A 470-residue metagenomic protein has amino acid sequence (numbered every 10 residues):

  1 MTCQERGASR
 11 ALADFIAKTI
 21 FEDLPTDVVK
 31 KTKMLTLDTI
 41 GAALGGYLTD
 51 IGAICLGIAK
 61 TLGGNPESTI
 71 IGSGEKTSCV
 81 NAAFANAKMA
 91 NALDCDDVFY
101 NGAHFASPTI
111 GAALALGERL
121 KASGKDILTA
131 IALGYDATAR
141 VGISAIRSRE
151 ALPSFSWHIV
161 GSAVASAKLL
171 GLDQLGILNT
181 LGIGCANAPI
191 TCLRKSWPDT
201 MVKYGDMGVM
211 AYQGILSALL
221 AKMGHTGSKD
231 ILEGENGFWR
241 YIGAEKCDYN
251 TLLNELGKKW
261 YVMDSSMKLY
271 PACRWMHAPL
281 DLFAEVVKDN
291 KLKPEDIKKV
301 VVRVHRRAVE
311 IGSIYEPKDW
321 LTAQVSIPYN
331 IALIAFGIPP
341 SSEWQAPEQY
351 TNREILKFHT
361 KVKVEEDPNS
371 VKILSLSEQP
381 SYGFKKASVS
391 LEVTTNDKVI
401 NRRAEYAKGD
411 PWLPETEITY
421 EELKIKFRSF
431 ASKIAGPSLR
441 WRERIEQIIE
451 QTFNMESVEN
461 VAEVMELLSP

Functional and structural regions predicted by a protein language model:
M1-G102, D199-Y212, L219-P470: Terminal-appendage/accessory-domain detector
A8, L12, P108, A130-L133 (+2 more regions): Amphipathic, well-ordered alpha-helical segments in soluble domains
K33, E75-S78, F99-I110, R119-A130 (+6 more regions): Conserved, well-structured ligand/cofactor-binding cores
G46, A113-R119, A163-L170, S217-A221 (+2 more regions): Well-ordered alpha-helical scaffold segments within catalytic/enzyme domains
A90, P108-G111, A115, D136 (+3 more regions): Short connector loops/turns at beta-strand edges and beta->alpha or beta->beta junctions
S107-A115, W157, G161-A165, H277-L282 (+1 more regions): Short amphipathic alpha-helical face segments that pack within enzyme cores and frequently flank/anchor catalytic
G117-L216, D230-I231, E235: Glycine-rich, mobile lid/loop segments that gate access to catalytic sites or pores
